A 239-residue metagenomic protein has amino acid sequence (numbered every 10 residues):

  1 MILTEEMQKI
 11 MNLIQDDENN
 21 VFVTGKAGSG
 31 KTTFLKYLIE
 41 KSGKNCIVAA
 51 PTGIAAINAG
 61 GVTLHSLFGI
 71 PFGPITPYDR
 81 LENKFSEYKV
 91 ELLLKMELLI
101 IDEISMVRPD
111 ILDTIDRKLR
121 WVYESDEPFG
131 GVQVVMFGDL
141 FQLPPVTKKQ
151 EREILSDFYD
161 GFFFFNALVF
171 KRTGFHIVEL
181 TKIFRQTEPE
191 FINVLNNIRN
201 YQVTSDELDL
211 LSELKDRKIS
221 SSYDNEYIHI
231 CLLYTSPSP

Functional and structural regions predicted by a protein language model:
M1-S236: Conserved ATP-binding/catalytic motifs of P-loop helicase motor domains
